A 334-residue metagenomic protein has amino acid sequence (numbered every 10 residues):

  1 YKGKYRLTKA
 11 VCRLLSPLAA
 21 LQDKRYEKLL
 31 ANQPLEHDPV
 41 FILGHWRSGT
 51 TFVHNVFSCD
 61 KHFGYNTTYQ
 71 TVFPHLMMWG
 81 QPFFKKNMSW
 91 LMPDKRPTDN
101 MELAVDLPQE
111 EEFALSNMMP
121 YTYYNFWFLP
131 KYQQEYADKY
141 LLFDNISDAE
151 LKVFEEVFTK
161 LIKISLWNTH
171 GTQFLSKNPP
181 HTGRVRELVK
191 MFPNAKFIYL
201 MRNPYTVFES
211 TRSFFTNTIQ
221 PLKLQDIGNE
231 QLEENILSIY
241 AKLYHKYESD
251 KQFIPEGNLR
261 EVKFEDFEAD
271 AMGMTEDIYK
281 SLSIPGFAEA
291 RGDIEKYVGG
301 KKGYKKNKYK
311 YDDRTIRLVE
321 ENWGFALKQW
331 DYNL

Functional and structural regions predicted by a protein language model:
Y1-Q22, L29-L30, K139-D144, A149-E155 (+2 more regions): PAPS-dependent sulfotransferases, especially Golgi type II membrane carbohydrate sulfotransferases
L21-I42, F73-H75, G80-Q81: N-terminal signal-anchor transmembrane helix
I42-C59: Glycine-rich phosphate-binding P-loop
L43-H45, L175-P179, F264: Short His-Asn-centered micro-motif
C59-Y69: Post-Walker A helix-loop "phosphate-sensing" segment adjacent to the P-loop in P-loop NTPases
V72-F174: PAPS-dependent sulfation machinery
K177-N178, L188-S213: Conserved phosphate-donor/acceptor-positioning beta-strand/loop module used by diverse small-molecule
H181-V185, Y205-F208, E268-A271: Flexible loop/turn segments at secondary-structure boundaries
